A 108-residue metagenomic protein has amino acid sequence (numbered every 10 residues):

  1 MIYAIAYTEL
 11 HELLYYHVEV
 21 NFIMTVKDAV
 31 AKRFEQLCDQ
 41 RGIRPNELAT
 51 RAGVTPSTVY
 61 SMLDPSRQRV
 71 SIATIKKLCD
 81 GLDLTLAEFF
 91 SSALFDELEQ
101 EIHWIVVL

Functional and structural regions predicted by a protein language model:
M1-N21, S61, S91-L108: Short, charged recognition helix plus adjacent turn of helix-turn-helix-like nucleic-acid-binding domains
V30, R41, Q68-S71: Flexible coil/turn residues that form the inter-helical turn or adjacent wing/linker of helix-turn-helix
K32-R51: Short basic helix-loop element that most often maps to the first helix and adjoining turn of HTH DNA-binding modules
F34, L48-A49, V59-M62, F89: Conserved hydrophobic/aromatic packing and binding residues within compact polymer-binding modules
D39, D64, L94: Residue-level detection of the helix-turn-helix DNA-binding "recognition helix"
G53-V70: Recognition helix of helix-turn-helix/homeodomain-like DNA-binding domains that insert into the DNA major groove
S66-D80: Short, basic-rich loop-to-helix N-cap that marks the start of a DNA-contacting helix
